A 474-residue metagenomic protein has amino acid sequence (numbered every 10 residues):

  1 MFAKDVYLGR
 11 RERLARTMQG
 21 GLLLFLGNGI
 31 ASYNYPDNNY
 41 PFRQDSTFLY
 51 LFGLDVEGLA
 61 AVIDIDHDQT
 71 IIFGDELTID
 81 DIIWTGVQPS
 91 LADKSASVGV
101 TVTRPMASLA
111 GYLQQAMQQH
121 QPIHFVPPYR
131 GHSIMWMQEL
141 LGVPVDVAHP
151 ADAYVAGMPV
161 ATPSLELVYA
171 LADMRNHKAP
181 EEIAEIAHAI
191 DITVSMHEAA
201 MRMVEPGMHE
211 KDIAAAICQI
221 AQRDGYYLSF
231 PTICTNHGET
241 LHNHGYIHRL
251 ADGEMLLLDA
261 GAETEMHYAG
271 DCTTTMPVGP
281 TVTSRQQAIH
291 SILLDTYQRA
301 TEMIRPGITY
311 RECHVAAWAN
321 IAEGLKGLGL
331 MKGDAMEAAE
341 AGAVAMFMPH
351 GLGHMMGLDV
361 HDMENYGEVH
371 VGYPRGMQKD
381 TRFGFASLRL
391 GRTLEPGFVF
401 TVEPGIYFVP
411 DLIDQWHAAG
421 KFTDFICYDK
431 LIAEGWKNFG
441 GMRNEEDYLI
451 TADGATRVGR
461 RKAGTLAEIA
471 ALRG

Functional and structural regions predicted by a protein language model:
M1-G474: Active-site neighborhoods and metal-handling regions in enzymes and metal-associated proteins
